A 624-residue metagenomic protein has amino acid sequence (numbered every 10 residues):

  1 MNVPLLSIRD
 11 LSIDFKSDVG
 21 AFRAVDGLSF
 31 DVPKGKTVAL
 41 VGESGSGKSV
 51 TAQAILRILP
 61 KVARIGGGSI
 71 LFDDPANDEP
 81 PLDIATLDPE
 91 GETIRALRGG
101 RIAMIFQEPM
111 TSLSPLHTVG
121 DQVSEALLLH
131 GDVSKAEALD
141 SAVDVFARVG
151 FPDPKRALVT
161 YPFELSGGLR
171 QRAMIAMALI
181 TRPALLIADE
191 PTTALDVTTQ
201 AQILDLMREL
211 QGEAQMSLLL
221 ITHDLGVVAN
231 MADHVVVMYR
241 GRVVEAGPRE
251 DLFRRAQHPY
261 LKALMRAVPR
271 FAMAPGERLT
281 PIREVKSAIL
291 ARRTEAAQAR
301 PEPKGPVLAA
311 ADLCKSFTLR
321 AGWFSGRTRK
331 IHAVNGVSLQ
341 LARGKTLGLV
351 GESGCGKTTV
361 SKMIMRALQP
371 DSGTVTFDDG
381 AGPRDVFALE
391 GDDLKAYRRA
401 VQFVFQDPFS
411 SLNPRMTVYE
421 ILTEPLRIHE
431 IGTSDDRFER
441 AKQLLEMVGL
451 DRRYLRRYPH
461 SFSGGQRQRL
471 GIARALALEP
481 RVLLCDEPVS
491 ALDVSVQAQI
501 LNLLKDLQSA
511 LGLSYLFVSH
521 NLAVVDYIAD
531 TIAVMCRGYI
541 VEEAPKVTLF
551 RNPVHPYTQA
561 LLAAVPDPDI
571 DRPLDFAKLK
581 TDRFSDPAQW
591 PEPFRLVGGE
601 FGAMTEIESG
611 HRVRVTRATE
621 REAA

Functional and structural regions predicted by a protein language model:
S69-A96, S134, D205, T374-A396 (+1 more regions): ABC ATPase NBD Q-loop/coupling interface
N77-D83, R249-V307, R320-S325, K546-A623: Charged, flexible cofactor/metal-binding loops and thiol motifs
G99, F163, I180-T181, H460 (+1 more regions): Conserved signature/switch motifs of ABC ATPase nucleotide-binding domains
E137-R156, A381-G382, D436-R453: Conserved ABC ATPase "signature" region
T160-L165, L169, Y458-F462, Q466: Conserved ABC ATPase signature
A173, A178-L179, L470, L476: ABC ATPase C-loop
I180-A184, A477-R481, Q497: A short, proline-enriched helix->beta-strand linker immediately N-terminal to the Walker B motif in ABC-type P-loop
V243-G247, R255, I540-A544: ABC ATPase "signature
